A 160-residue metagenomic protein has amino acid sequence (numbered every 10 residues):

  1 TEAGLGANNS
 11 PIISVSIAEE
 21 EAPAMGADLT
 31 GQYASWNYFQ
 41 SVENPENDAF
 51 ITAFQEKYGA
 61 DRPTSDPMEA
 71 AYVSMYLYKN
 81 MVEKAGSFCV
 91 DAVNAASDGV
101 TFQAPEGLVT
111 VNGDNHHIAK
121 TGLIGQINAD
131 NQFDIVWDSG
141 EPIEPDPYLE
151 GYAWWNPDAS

Functional and structural regions predicted by a protein language model:
T1-S160: Extracytosolic ligand-binding ectodomains
